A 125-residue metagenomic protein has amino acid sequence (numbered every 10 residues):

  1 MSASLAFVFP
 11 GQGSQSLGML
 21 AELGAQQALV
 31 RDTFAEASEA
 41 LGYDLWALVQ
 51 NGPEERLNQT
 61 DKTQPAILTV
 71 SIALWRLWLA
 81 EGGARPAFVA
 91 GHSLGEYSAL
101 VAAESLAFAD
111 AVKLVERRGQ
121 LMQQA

Functional and structural regions predicted by a protein language model:
S2-A125: FabD-like malonyl-/acyl-CoA
